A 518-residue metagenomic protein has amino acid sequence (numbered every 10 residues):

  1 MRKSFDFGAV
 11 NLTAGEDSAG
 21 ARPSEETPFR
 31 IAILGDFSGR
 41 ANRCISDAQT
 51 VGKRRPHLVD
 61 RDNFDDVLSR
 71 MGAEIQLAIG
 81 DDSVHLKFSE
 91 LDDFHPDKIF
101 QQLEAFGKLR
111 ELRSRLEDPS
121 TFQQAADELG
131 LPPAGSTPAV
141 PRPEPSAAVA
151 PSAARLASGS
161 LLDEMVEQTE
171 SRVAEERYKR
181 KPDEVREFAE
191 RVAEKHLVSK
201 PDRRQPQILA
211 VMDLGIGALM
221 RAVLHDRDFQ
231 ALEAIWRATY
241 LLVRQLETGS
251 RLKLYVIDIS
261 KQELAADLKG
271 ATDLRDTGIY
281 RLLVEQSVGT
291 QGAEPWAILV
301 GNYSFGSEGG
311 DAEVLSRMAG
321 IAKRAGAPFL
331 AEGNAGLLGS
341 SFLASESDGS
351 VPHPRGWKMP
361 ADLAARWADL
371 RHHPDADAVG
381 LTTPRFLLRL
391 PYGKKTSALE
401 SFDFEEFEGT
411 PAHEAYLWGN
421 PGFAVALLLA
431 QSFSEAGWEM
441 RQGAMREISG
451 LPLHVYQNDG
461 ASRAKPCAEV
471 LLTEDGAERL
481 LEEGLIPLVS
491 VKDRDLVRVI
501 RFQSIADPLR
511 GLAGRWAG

Functional and structural regions predicted by a protein language model:
S4, N11-K98: Compact, well-ordered interaction domains used in eukaryotic information-processing assemblies
A19-E26, P56, F94-E104, R177 (+3 more regions): Non-transmembrane, amphipathic alpha-helical segments
E74-Q205, M212, I216-L219: Long, charged, helix-rich clamp/arm modules that form nucleic acid-engaging surfaces of large nucleic-acid-processing
R110-R113, R186, G217-R221, E233-Y240 (+1 more regions): Short, well-ordered alpha-helical packing segments
P141-R204, L224, R244-E247, D258-I259 (+1 more regions): A glycine- and small-residue-enriched flexible loop/hinge signal that marks low-structured segments
L197, P206-K269: Extended assembly-interface regions of large multimeric machines
I235-W236, G270-E285, G310-I321: Well-ordered, non-membrane alpha-helical segments in soluble/globular domains
L254-T290: A short, well-structured beta->alpha microelement
